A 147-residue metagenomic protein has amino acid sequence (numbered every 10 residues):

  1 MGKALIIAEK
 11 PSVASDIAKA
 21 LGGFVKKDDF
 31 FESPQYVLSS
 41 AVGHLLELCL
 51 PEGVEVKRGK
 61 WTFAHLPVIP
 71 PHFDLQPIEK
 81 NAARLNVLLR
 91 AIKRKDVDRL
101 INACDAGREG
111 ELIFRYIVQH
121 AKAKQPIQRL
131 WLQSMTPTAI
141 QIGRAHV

Functional and structural regions predicted by a protein language model:
M1-R144: Intrinsically disordered, low-complexity regulatory segments
